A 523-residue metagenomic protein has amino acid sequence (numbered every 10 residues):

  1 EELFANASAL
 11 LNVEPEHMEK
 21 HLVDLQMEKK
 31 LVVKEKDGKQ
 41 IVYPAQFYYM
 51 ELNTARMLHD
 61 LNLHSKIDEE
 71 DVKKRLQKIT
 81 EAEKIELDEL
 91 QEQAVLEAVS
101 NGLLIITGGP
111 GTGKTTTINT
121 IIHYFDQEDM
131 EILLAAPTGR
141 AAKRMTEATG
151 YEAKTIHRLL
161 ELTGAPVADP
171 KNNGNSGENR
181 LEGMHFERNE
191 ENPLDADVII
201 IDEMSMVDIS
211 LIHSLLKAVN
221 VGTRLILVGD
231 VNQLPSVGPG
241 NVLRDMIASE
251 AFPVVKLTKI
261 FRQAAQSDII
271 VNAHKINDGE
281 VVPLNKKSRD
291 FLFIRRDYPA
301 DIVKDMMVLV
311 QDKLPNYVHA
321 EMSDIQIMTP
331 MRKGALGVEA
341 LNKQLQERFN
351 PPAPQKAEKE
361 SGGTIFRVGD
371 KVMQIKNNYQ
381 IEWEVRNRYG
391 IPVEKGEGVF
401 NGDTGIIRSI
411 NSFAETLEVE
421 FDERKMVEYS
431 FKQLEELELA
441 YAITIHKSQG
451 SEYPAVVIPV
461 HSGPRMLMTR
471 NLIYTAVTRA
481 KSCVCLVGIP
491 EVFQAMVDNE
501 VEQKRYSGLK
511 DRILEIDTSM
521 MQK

Functional and structural regions predicted by a protein language model:
E1-Q46: Conserved ASCE P-loop ATPase motor domains encompassing nucleic-acid-directed helicases/translocases
N12-E16, K36-V198, I247, P253-R262 (+1 more regions): ASCE P-loop NTPase motor cores of helicases and related translocases
D129-M130, A196, V221-R224, E250-V255 (+5 more regions): Short glycine-/polar-rich loops that comprise or flank the Walker A/P-loop and associated switch/sensor motifs
L160, V207-D208, L234-P235: Catalytic P-loop NTPase motifs of RecA-like helicase/translocase cores
E203, G229: Walker B catalytic acidic pair
I209-T223, N241-M246: Short, conserved "post-DEAD/DEAH" coupling segment immediately C-terminal to helicase motif II within the SF2/RecA-like
V231-E397: Conserved helicase motor core of P-loop NTPases
D278, V393-G396, N401-K523: C-terminal accessory regions
